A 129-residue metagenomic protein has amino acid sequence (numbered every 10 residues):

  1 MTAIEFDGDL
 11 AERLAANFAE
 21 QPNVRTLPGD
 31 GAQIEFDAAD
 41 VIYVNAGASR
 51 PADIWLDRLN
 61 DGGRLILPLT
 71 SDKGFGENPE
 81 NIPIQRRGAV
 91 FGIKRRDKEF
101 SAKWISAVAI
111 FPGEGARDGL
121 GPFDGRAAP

Functional and structural regions predicted by a protein language model:
M1-A89, K94-F100: Conserved nucleotide-cofactor-binding alpha/beta core module
D97-P129: Class I S-adenosyl-L-methionine
